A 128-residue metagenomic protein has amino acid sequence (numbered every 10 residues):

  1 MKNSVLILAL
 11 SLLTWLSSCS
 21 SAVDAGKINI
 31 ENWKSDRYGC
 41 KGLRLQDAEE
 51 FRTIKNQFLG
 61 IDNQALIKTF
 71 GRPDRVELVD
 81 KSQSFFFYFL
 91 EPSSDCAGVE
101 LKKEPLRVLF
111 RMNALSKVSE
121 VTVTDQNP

Functional and structural regions predicted by a protein language model:
M1-S4: Positively charged n-region of N-terminal signal peptides that target proteins for export
L6-L13: Sec-dependent N-terminal signal peptides
W15-S18: C-terminal motif of bacterial Sec signal peptides marking the signal peptidase cleavage site
S20-P128: Residues within mature, well-folded domains
